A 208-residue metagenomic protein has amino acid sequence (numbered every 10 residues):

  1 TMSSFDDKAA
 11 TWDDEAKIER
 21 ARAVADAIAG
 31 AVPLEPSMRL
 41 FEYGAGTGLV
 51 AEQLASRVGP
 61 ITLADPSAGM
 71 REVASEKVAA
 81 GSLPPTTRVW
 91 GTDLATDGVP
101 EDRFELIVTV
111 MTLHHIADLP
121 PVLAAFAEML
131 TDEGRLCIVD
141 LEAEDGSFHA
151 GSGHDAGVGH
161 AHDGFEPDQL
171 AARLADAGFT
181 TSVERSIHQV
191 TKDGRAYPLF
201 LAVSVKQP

Functional and structural regions predicted by a protein language model:
T1-P36, V50, V73, A80-G81 (+2 more regions): Conserved class I S-adenosyl-L-methionine
D13-E19, R135-V203: C-terminal alpha-helical "lid/dimerization" subdomain adjacent to the S-adenosyl-L-methionine
R39, P60, E133-R135: Short glycine-centered segments of the SAM/dcSAM-binding site in methyltransferase folds
F41-D97: Class I SAM-dependent methyltransferase SAM/SAH-binding core
A64, V110-L113, V139: Residues lining the SAM
A95-I107: A short acidic, Gly/Pro-enriched loop at the edge of an enzyme's catalytic core that lines a small-molecule cofactor
E105-D118: A short SAM/SAH-binding and catalytic strip from SAM-dependent methyltransferases
P120-D132: A short glycine-rich, Lys/Arg-flanked "PGG" loop and its adjoining helix->strand segment in the class I
